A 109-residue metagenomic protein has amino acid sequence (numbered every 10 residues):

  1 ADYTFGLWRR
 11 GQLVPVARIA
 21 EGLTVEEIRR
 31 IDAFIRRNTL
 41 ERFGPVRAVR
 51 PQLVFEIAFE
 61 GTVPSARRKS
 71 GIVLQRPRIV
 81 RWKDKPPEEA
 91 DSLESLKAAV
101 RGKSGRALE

Functional and structural regions predicted by a protein language model:
A1-E109: Classical nucleotidyltransferase
